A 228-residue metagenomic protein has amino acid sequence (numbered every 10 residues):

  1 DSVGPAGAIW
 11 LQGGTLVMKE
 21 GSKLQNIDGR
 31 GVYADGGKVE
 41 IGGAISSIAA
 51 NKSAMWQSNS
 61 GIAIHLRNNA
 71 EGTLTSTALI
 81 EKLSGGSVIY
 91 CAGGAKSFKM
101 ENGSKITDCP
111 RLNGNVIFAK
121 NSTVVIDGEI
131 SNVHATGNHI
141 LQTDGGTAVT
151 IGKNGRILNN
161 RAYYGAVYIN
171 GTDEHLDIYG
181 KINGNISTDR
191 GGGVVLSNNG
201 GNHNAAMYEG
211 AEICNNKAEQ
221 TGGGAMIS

Functional and structural regions predicted by a protein language model:
D1-G29, Y33-G85, I89-I186, R190 (+2 more regions): Surface-exposed loop/turn motifs in large extracellular/passenger domains
